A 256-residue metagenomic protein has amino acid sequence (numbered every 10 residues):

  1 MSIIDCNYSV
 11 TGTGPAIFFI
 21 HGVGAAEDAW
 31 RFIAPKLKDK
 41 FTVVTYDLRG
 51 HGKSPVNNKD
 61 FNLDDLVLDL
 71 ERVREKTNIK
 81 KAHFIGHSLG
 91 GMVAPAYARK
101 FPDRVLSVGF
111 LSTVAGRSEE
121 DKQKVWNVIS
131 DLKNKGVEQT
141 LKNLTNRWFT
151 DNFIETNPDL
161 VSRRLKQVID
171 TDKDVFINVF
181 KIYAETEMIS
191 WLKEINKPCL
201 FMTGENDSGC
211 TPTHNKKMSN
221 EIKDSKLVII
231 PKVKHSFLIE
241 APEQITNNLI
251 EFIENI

Functional and structural regions predicted by a protein language model:
N7-V56: Conserved HGGG/HGGXW glycine-rich cap/lid loop of the alpha/beta-hydrolase fold
R31-P35, V44-I85, N247: Active-site loop/oxyanion-hole signature of alpha/beta-hydrolase fold enzymes
G86, G90, A94: Gly/Ala-rich beta-loop-alpha elbow adjacent to hydrolase catalytic centers
P95-K100, V105-K135: Flexible "cap/lid" loop of the alpha/beta hydrolase fold
E119-Q123, K135-E194: Conserved alpha/beta-hydrolase catalytic His-Asp/Glu region
I195, F201-T203: Short beta-strand/loop motif that positions the catalytic acidic residue of the alpha/beta-hydrolase fold
E205-C210: Acidic catalytic loop of the alpha/beta-hydrolase fold
V233-P242, T246: Catalytic histidine-centered segment of alpha/beta-hydrolase-like enzymes
